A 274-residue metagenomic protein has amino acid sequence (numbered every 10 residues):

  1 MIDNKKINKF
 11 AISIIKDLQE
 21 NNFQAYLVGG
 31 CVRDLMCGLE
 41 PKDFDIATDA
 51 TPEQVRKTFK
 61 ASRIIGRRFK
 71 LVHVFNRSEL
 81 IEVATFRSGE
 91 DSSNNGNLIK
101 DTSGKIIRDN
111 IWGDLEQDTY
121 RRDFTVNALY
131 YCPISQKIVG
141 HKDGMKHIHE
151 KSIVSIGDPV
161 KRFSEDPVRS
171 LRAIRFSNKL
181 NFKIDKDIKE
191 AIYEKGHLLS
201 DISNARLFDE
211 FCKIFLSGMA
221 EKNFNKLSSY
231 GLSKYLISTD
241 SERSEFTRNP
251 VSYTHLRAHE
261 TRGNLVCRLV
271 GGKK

Functional and structural regions predicted by a protein language model:
M1-R262: Catalytic cores of the polymerase beta-like nucleotidyltransferase superfamily and closely associated nucleotide
H255, R262-K274: Single conserved hydrophobic/aromatic residue that forms the stacking wall/gate of nucleotide- or nucleobase-binding
